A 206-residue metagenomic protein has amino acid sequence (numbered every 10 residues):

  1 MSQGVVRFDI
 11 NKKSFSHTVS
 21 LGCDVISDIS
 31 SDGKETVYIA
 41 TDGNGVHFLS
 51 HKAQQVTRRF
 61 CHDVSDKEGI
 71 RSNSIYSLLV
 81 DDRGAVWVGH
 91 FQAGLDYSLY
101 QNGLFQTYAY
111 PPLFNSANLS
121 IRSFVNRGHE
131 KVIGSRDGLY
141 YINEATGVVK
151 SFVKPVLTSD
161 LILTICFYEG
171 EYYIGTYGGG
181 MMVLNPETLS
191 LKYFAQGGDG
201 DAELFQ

Functional and structural regions predicted by a protein language model:
M1-Q206: Carboxylate-rich, polar loop motifs that coordinate divalent cations or form catalytic acidic clusters
